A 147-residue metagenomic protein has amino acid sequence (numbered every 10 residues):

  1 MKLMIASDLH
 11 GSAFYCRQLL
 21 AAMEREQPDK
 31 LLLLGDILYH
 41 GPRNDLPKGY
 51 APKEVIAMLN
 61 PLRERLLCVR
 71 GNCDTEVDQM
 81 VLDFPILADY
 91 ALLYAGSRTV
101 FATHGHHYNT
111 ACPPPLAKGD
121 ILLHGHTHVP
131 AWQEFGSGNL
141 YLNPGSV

Functional and structural regions predicted by a protein language model:
M1, R98-F101: Secondary-structure boundary/capping motif
K2-A95: Core catalytic region of metal-dependent phosphoesterases/phosphodiesterases, especially metallo-beta-lactamase-like
D8, G35-D36, G71, H104 (+2 more regions): Active-site glycine-centered loops adjacent to acidic/histidine catalytic or metal-binding residues that shape
L59, L93, A102-H104, G145: Generic structural signal for conserved hydrophobic packing positions in ordered secondary structure
F84, A88, T99, H106-V147: Conserved beta-sheet core of the metallophosphoesterase superfamily
